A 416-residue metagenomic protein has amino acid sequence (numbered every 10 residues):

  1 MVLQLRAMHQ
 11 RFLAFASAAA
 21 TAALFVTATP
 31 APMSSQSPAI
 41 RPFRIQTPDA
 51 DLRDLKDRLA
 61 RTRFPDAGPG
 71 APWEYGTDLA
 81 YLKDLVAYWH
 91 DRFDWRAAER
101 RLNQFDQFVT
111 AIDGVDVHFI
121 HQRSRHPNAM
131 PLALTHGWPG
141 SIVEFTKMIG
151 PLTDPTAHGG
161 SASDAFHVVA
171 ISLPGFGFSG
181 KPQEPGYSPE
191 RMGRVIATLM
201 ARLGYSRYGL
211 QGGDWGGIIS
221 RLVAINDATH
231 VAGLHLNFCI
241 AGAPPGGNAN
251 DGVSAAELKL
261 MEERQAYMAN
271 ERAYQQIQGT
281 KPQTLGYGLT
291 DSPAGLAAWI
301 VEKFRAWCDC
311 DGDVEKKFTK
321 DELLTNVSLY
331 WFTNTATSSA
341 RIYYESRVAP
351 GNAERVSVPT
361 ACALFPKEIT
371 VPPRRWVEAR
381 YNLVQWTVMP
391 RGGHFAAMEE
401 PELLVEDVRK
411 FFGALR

Functional and structural regions predicted by a protein language model:
L3-A18: Bacterial N-terminal signal peptides that target proteins for export
S34-R53, R58-L59, R63-F64, G70 (+2 more regions): Alpha/beta-hydrolase
D54-R123, N128, E322, W331 (+1 more regions): Non-catalytic accessory segments flanking enzyme active sites
E74-G76, P127-F178, F412: Conserved HGGG/HGGXW glycine-rich cap/lid loop of the alpha/beta-hydrolase fold
W95-A97, G160, L173-Y187, R221: Glycine-rich "HGGG/HGxG" loop immediately N-terminal to the catalytic nucleophile of the alpha/beta-hydrolase
P151-H158, S163, L203-E257: Conserved hydrolase catalytic core segment
E190-Y208: Conserved acidic catalytic loop of the alpha/beta-hydrolase fold
Q278-R416: C-terminal subdomain of alpha/beta-hydrolase-fold enzymes, centered on the catalytic histidine and its supporting
